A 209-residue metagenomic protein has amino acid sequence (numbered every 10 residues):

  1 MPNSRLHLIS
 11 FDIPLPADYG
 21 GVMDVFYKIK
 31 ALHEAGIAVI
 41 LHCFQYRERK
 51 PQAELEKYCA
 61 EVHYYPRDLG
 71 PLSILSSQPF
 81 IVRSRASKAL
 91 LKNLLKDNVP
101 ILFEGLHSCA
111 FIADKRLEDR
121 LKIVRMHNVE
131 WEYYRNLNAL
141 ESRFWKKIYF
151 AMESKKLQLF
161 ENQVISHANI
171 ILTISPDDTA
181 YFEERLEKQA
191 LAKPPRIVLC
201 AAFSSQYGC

Functional and structural regions predicted by a protein language model:
M1-H63: N-terminal subdomain of nucleotide-sugar transferases
G36, C59, D97-N98, D119-R120 (+1 more regions): Short, well-ordered alpha-helix to beta-strand connector turns
L41-N93: A conserved catalytic-core segment of Leloir-type glycosyltransferases
F44, F103-G105, H127, T173-S175: Replace "coordinates the UDP/GDP/TDP-sugar" with "coordinates nucleotide-activated sugar donors
R47-A53, A110-I112, T179-F182: Short, charged/polar "capping" segments at the starts of alpha-helices and the immediately preceding loops
L69-Q78, K122-L159: Acceptor-binding helix/loop patch of EC 2.4 sugar-transfer enzymes, predominantly nucleotide-sugar-dependent
K92-A110, L121-I123: Short N-terminal targeting/anchoring amphipathic segment
R116-R120, N162-A202: Helix-loop-beta element that forms the nucleotide-linked donor phosphate-binding surface in glycosyltransferases
